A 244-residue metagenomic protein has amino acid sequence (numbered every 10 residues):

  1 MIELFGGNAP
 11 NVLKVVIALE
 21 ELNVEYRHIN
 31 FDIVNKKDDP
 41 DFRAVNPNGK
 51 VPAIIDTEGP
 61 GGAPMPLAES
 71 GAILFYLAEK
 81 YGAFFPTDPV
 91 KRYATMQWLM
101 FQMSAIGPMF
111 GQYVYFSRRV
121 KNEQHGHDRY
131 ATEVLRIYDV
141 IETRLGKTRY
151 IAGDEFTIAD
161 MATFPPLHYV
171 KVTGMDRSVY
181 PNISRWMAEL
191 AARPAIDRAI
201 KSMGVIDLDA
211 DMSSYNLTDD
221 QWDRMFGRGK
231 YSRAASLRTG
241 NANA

Functional and structural regions predicted by a protein language model:
M1-R129, E142, G229-A244: GST-like domain detector, emphasizing the conserved glutathione-binding G-site in the N-terminal thioredoxin-like
D32, I158, M203-I206: Short, solvent-exposed turn/loop segments enriched in Gly/Ser/Thr/Pro and often Arg
D38, E189, D209-A210: Short Asp/Glu-rich motifs
V45-P52, A199-M203, D220-Q221: Short, structured secondary-structure boundary patches
K91-R92, V140-K147, K171, I200-N216: A short, terminal or domain-edge coil/loop segment
Q102-P194, A199, G240-A244: GST-like fold's C-terminal all-alpha helical module
M203-A244: Acidic/histidine-enriched, glycine/proline-rich intrinsically disordered or flexible terminal extensions
